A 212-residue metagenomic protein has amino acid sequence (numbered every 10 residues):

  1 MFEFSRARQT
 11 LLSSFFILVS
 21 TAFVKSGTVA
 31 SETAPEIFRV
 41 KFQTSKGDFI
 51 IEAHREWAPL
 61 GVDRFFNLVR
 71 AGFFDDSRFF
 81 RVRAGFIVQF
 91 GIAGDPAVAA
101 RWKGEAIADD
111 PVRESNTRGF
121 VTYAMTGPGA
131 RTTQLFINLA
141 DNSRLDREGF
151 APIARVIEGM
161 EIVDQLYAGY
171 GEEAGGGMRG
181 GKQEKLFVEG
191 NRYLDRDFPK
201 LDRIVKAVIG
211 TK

Functional and structural regions predicted by a protein language model:
F2, V19-K212: Cyclophilin-like peptidyl-prolyl cis-trans isomerases
F2-S13: Bacterial N-terminal signal peptides that target proteins for export
L12-S20: Hydrophobic helical h-region of N-terminal Sec-dependent signal peptides in bacterial secretory/periplasmic proteins
